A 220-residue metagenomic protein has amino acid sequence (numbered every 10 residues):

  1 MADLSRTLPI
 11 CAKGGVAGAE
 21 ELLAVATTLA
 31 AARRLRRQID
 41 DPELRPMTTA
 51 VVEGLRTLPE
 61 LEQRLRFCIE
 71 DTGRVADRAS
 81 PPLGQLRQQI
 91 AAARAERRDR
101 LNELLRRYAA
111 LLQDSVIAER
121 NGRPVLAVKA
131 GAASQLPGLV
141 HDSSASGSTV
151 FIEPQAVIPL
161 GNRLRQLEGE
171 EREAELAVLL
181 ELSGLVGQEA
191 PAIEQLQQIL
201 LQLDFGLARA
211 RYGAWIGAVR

Functional and structural regions predicted by a protein language model:
M1-L86, E189-A192, L196-A210, G217: Conserved amphipathic alpha-helical "coupling/scaffold" segments that transmit conformational changes between domains
D40, L101, L105-Y108, L112 (+4 more regions): Coiled-coil heptad-register positions
P59-E70, P159-L180: Extended, charged coiled-coil "arm/hinge" scaffolds of SMC/Rad50-like chromosome-maintenance ATPases and other large
L83-A132: Extended, Lys/Arg-enriched charged tracts that mediate electrostatic binding to polyanionic substrates
A93, E171-G206: Intracellular alpha-helical coupling/juxtamembrane segments of multi-pass membrane proteins
Y108-P124, V186, A190, Q197 (+1 more regions): Glycine/charge-rich, flexible interdomain linkers and switch-proximal surface loops that mediate coupling
S115-V116, R120-P154, G161: SMC-family hinge/dimerization module
